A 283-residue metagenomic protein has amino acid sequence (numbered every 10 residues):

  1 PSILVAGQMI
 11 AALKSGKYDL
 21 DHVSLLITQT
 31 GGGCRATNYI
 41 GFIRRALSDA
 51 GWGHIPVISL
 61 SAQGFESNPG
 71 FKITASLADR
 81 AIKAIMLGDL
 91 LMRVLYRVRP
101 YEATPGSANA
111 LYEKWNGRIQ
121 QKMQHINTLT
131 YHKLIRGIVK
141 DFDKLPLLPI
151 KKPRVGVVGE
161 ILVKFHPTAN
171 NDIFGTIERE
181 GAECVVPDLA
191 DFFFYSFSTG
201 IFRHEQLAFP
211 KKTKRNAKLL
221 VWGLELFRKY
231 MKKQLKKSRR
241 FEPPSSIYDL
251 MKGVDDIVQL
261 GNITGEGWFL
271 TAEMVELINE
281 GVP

Functional and structural regions predicted by a protein language model:
P1-P283: An N-terminal assembly and electron-transfer interface module characteristic of large anaerobic redox and radical
